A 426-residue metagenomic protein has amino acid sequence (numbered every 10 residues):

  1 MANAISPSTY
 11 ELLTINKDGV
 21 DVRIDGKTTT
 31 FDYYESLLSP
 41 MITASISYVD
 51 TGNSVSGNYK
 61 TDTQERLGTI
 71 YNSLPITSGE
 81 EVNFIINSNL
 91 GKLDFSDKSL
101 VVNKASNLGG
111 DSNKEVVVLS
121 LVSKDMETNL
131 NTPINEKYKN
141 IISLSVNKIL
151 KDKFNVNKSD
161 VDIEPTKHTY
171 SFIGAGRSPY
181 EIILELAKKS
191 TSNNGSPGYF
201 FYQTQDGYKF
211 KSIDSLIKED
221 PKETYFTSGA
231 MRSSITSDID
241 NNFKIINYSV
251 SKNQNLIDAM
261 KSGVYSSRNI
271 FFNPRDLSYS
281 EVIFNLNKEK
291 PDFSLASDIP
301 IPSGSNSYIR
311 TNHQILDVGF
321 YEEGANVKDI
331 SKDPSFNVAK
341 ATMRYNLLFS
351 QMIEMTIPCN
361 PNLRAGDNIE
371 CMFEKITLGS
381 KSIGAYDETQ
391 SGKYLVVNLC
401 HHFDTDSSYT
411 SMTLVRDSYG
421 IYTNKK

Functional and structural regions predicted by a protein language model:
M1-N131: Assembly/oligomerization scaffold segments
E11, P40-A44, E80, S96-K98 (+7 more regions): Envelope-exposed proteins and targeting segments
S39-Q64, I70-S73, A230-K426: An acidic/polar, Gly/Ser/Thr-rich interaction patch typically located in mid-to-C-terminal regions of proteins
E65, E80, N147-K148, L184 (+1 more regions): Solvent-exposed, polar/charged alpha-helical surfaces in well-ordered, non-transmembrane soluble domains, broadly
L108, K114-T128, K139-D160: Glycine-rich, acidic and aromatic/proline-enriched surface loops and short helix-turn segments that act as binding
K114-L119, S123-T128, V161-S251, L256-K261: Short beta-strand-centered interaction patches in the first periplasmic/extracellular domains of large envelope
L130-N140, H168-I173, M352: Second-shell loop/turn segments in exported
K151-N155, A187-S192, C371: Sec-exported extracytoplasmic/periplasmic mature domains
